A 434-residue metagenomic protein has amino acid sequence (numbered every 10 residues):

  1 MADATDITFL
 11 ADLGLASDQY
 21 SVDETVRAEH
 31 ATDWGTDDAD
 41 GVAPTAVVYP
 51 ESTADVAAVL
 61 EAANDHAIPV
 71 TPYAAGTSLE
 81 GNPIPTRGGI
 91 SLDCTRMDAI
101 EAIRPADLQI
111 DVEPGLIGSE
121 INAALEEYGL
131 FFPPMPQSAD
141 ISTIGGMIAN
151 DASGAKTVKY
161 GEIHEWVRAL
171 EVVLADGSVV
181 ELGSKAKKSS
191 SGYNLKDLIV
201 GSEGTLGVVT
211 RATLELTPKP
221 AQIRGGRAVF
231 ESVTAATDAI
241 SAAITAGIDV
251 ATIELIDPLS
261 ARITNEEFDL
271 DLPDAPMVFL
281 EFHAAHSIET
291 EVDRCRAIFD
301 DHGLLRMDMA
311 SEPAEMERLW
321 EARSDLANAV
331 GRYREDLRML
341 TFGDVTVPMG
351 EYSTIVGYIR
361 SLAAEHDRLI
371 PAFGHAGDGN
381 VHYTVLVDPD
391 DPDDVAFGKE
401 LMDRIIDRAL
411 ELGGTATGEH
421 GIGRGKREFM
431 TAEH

Functional and structural regions predicted by a protein language model:
M1-E61, T77-L108, P258-F268, E315-F342 (+1 more regions): N-terminal flexible segment immediately upstream of the FAD-binding catalytic core in FAD-dependent oxidoreductases
M1-T36, H66-I68, I298-R318, E411-A416 (+1 more regions): N-terminal accessory segments
V22-T32, T217-P218, R224, V229-S232 (+3 more regions): C-terminal substrate-recognition/cap domain of FAD-linked oxidoreductases
A74-T77, Q137, L255-P258, G421: Short, ordered loop/turn segments at secondary-structure junctions
D98, P105-L108, G226, D390-D393 (+1 more regions): Short beta-alpha connecting loops at secondary-structure transitions that line or flank enzyme active sites
A99-E254: FAD-binding subdomain of flavoenzyme oxidoreductases
